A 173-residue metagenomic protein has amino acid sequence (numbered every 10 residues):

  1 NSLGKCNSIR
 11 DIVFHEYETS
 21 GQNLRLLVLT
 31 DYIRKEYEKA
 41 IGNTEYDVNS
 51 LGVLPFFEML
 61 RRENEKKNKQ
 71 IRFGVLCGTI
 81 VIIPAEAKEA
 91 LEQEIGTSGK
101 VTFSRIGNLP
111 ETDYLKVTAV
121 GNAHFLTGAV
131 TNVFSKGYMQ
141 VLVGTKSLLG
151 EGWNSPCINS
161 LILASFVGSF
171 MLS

Functional and structural regions predicted by a protein language model:
N1-V141, G168: Conserved C-terminal RecA-like helicase domain
V143, L148, W153-F166: A short beta-strand element within the Helicase C-terminal
M171-S173: Conserved segment of the helicase C-terminal RecA-like domain
